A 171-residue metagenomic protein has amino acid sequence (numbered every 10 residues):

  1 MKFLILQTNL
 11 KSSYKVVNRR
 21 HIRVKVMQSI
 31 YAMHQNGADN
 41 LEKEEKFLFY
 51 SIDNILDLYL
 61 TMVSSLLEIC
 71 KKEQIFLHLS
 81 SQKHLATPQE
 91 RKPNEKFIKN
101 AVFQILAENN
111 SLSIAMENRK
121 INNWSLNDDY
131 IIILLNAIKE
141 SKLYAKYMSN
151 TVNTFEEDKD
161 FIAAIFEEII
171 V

Functional and structural regions predicted by a protein language model:
M1-V171: Class I Rossmann-like S-adenosyl-L-methionine
